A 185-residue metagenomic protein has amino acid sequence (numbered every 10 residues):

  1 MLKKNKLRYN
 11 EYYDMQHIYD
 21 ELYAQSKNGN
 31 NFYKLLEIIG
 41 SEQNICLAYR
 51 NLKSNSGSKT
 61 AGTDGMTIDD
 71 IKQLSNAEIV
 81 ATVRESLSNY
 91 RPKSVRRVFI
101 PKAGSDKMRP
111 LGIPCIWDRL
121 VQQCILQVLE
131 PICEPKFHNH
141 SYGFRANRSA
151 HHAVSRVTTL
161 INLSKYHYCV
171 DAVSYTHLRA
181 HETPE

Functional and structural regions predicted by a protein language model:
M1-A77: Non-catalytic, polymerase-adjacent accessory regions of viral genome-replication enzymes
I39-Q43, F144-T159: Short, motif-level signal for alpha-helix interfacial/capping segments enriched in acidic residues and aromatics/proline
S56-D70, K93-L120, K136-S149, D171: Short, conserved non-catalytic motifs in the polymerase core
T82-D106, I116, L120-V128, A153-S164: Reverse-transcriptase-like RNA-dependent polymerase core
L126-H138: Active-site palm subdomain of RNA-directed nucleic acid polymerases
H167-Y168: Conserved catalytic cores of large enzyme domains
S174: Short acidic donor-binding/metal-coordinating loop in glycosyltransferase active sites
H177-E185: Single conserved hydrophobic/aromatic residue that forms the stacking wall/gate of nucleotide- or nucleobase-binding
